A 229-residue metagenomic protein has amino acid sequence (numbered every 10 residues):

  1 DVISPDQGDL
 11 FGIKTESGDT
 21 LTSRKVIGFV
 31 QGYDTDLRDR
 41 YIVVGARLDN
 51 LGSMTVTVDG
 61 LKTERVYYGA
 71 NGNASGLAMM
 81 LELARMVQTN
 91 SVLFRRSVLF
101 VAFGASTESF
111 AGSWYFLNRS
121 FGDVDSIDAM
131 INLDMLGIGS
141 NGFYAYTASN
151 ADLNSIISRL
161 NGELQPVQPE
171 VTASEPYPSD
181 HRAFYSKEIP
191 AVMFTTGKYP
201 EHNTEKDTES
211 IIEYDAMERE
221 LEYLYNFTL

Functional and structural regions predicted by a protein language model:
D1, E82-V92, N118-G122, S158-P166 (+1 more regions): Sec-exported extracytoplasmic/periplasmic mature domains
D1-G69, E82-R85, T89-R95: Soluble metallo-hydrolase cores and metallopeptidase-like ectodomains found primarily in the secretory/periplasmic
I3-P5, V30-G32, G45-D49, L83 (+5 more regions): Active-site-proximal beta-strand/loop segments in catalytic clefts of secreted hydrolases
G18, L61, Y67-A78, V92 (+4 more regions): Soluble non-cytosolic domains of exported or imported proteins
R38-Y41, S53-V58, F110-W114, G142-F143 (+1 more regions): Short, solvent-exposed loop/turn and secondary-structure capping segments
L77-L81, R85, W114, S155-R159 (+2 more regions): Solvent-exposed, polar/charged alpha-helical surfaces in well-ordered, non-transmembrane soluble domains, broadly
T89, P200-L229: His/Asp/Glu-rich mid-to-C-terminal helical/loop segments that flank catalytic regions of hydrolases
F103-P200, E213-Y214: Metal-dependent peptidase/peptidase-like ectodomains
